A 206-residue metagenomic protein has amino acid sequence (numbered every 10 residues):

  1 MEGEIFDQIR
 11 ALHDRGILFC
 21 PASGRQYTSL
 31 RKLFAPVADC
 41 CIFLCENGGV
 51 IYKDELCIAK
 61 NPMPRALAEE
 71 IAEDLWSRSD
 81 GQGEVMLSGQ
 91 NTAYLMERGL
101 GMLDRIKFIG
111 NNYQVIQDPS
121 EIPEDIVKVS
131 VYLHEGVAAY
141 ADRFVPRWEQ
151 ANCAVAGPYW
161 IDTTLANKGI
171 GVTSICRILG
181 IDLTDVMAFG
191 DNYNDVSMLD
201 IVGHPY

Functional and structural regions predicted by a protein language model:
E2-M102: Active-site phosphate-binding/coordination module
G16-C20, D39-C41, V127-K128, T184-V186 (+1 more regions): Short active-site oxyanion
F19, C57-K60, I161, A188 (+1 more regions): Generic anion/oxyanion-binding catalytic loop in active/binding sites
D74, R78-I201: Conserved acidic, metal-coordinating active-site core of Asp-based, Mg2+-dependent phosphoryl-transfer enzymes
